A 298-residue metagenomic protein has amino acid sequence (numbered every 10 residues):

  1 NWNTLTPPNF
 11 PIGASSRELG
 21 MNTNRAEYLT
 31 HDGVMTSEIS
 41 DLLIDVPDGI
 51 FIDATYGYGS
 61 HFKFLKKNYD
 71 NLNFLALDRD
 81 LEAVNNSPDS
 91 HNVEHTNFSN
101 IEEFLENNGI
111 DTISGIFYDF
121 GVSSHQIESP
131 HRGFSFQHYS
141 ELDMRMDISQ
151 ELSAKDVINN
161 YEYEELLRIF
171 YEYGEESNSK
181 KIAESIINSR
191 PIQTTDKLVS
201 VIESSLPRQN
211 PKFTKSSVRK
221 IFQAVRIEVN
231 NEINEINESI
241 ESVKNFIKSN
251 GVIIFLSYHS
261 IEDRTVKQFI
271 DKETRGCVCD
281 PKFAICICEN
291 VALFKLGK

Functional and structural regions predicted by a protein language model:
N1-T4, N9, S15-R17: Low-acidity, Ser/Thr- and Arg-rich intrinsically disordered low-complexity segments
W2, G20-K298: S-adenosyl-L-methionine-dependent methyltransferase catalytic core, i.e., the SAM/SAH-binding region
A14-S15, V46: Hydrophobic alpha-helical elements and their junctions with loops/disorder across both membrane and soluble proteins
